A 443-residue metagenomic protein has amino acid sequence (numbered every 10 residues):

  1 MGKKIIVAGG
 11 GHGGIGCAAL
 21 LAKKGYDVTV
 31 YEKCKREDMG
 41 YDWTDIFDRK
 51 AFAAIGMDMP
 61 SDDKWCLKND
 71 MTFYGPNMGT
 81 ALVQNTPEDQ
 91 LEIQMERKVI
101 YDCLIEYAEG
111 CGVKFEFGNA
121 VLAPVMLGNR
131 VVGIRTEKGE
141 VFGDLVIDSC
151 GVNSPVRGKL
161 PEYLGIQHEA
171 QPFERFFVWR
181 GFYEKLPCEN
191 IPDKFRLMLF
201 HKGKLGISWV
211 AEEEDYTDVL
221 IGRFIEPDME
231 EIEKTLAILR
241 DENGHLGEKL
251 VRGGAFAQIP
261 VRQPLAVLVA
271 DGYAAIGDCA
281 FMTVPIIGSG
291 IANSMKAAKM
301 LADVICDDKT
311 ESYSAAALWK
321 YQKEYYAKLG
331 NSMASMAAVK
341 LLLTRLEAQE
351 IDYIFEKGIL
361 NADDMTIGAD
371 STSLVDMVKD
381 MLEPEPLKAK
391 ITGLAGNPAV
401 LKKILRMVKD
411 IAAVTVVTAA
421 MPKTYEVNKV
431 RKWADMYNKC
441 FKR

Functional and structural regions predicted by a protein language model:
M1-G13: Beta1/beta-strand and adjacent pyrophosphate-binding region of the FAD-binding site in flavoprotein oxidoreductases
A8, A22-Y41: Glycine-rich FAD pyrophosphate-binding loop
G13, R36, N153: Conserved Rossmann-like nucleotide-cofactor binding loop
R36-Y74: N-terminal FAD cofactor-binding segment of flavoenzymes
T86-E106, F224-E231: Short beta-strand to alpha-helix junction loop
Y107-G244, F281: Predominantly flavin-linked oxidoreductase catalytic cores and closely associated redox partners
A120-V121, P227-K323, A327-K328, A337: FAD/FMN-dependent oxidoreductases across multiple families
C306-R443: C-terminal helical "tail/cap" subdomain of flavin- and related membrane-associated enzymes
